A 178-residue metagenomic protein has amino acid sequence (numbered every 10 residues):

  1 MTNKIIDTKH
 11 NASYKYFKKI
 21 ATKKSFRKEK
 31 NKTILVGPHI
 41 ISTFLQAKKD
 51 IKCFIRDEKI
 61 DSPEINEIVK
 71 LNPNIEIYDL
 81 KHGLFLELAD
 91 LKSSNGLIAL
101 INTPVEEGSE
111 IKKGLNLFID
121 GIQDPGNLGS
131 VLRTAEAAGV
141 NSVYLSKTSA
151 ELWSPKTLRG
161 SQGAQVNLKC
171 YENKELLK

Functional and structural regions predicted by a protein language model:
M1-D61, S149-A150: Boundary-proximal intrinsically disordered activation/regulatory segments immediately upstream of a helical core
K4-T8, E76-K81, L168-K178: Short acidic-hydrophobic, aromatic-tinged amphipathic segments that line or gate anion-handling sites
E29-K32, D50-C53, N74-E76, N141-V143 (+1 more regions): Short active-site oxyanion
T43-F44, P63-E64, E87, N127 (+2 more regions): Phosphate- and divalent-cation-binding pockets in alpha/beta enzyme and binding domains that engage nucleotide-derived
S62-N74: Short, aromatic/basic amphipathic alpha-helical patches
K70-N72, N95-L97, R159-A164: Short, hinge-like loop/turn segments at secondary-structure boundaries
I77-L100: Glycine/small-residue-rich loop that forms an oxyanion/phosphate-binding "nest" at active or ligand-binding sites
N102, G108-K178: RNA substrate-binding interface of SAM-dependent RNA methyltransferases
